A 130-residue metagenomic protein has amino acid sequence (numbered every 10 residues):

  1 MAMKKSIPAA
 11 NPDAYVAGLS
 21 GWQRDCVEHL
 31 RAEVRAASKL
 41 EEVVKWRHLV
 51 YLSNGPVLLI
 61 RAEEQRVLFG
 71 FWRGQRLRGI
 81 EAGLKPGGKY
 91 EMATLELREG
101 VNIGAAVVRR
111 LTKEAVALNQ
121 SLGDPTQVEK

Functional and structural regions predicted by a protein language model:
M1-K130: Charge-dense, helix-prone N-terminal extensions
